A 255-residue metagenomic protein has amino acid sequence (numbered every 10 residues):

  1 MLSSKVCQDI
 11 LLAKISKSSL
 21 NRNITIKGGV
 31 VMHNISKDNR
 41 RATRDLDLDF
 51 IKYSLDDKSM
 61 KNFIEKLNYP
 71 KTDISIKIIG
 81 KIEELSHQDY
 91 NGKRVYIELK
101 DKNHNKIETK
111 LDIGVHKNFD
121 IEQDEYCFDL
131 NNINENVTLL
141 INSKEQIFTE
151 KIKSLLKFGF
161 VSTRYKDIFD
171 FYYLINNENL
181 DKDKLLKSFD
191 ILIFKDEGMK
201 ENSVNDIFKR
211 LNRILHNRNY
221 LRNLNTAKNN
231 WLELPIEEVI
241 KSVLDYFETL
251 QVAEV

Functional and structural regions predicted by a protein language model:
M1-I24, N34-R41, L46, F50-V255: Structured mid-to-C-terminal alpha-helical surface segments
I26-V30: Glycine-rich beta-strand-to-loop/alpha-helix junction loops that act as flexible
